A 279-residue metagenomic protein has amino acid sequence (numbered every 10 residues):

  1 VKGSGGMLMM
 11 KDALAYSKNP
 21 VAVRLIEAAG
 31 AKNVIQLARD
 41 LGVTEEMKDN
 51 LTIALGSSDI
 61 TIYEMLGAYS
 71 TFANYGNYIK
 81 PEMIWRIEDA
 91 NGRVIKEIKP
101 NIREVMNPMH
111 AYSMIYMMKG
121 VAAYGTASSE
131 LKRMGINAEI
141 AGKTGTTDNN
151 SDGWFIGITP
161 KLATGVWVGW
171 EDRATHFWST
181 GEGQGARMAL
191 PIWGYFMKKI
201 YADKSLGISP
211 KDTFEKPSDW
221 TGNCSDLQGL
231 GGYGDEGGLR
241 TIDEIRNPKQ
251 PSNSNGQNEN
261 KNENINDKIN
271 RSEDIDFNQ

Functional and structural regions predicted by a protein language model:
V1-N74, M117-G120: Active-site-adjacent helix/loop patches that line small-molecule binding or acyl-intermediate pockets
D12-Y16, T61-I62, L66-G67, T71-D226 (+3 more regions): A penicillin-recognizing enzyme superfamily signal
A28-G30, N107, D276: Poly-acidic low-complexity segments
D40, E130-K132, P251: Bimodal feature
T44-A54, L190, G194-F196, G237: Repeat-unit-sized solenoid/scaffold elements
S218-Q279: Low-complexity, Gly/Ser/Thr/Pro-rich intrinsically disordered linker/tail segments
